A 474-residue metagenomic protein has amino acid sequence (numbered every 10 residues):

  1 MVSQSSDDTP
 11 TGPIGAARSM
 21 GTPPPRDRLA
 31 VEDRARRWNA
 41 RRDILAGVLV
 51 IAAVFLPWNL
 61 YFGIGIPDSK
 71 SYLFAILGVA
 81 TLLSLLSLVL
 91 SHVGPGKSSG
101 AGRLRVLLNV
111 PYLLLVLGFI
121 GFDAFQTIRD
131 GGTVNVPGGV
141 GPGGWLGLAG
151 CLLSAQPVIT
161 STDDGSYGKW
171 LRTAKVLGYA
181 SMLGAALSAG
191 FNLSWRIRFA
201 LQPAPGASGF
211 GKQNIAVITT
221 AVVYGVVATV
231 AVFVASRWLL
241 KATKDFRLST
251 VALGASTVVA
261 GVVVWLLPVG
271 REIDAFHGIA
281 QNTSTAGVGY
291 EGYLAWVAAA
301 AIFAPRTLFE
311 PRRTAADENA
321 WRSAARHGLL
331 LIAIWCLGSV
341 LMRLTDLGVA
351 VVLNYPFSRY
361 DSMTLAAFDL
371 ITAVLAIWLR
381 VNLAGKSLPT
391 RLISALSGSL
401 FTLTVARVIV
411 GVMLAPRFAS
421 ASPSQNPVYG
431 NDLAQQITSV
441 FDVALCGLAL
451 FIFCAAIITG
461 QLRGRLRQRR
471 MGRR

Functional and structural regions predicted by a protein language model:
V2-R474: Compact integral membrane and secretory-pathway proteins
